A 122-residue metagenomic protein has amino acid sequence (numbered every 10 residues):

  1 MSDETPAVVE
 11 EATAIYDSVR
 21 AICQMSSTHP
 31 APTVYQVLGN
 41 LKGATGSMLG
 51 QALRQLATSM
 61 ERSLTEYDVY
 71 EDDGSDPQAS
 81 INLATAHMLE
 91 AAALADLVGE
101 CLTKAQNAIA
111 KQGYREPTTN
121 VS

Functional and structural regions predicted by a protein language model:
S2-G113: Hydrophobic alpha-helical segments that drive targeting, anchoring, or assembly
K111-S122: Low-complexity intrinsically disordered segments
